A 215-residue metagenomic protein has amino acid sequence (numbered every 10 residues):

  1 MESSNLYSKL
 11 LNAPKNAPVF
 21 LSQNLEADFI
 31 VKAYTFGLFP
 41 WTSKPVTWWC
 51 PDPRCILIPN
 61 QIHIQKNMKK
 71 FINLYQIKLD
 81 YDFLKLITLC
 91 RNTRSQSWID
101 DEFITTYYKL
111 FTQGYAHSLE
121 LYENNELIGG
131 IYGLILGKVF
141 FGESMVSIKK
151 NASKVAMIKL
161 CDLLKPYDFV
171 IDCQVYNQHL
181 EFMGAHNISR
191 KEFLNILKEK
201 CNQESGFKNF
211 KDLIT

Functional and structural regions predicted by a protein language model:
M1-T215: N-acyltransferase acceptor-side catalytic subdomain
